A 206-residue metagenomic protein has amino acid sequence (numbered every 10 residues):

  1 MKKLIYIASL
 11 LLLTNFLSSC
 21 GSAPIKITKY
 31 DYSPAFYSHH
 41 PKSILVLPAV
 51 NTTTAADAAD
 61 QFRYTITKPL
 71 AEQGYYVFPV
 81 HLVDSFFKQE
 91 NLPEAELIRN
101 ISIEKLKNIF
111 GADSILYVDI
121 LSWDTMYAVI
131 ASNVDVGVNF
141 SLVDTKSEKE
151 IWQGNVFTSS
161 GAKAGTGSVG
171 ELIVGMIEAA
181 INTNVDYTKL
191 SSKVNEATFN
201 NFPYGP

Functional and structural regions predicted by a protein language model:
M1-A8: Bacterial N-terminal signal peptides that target proteins for export
C20-K42, L106-F110, N133, D144-P206: C-terminal/domain-edge helix-coil "capping" segments
P41-S43, P48-I115, K149-Q153, A180 (+1 more regions): N-terminal segment of the mature soluble domain
A55-R63, A95-N100, V129-N133, A162-V174: Solvent-exposed, acidic/flexible segments
N108-W123, A131-N133: Mid-length scaffold segments of soluble, non-membrane domains
V134-V138: Short, surface-exposed coil-to-beta transition loops
F140-L142: Generic short beta-strand
